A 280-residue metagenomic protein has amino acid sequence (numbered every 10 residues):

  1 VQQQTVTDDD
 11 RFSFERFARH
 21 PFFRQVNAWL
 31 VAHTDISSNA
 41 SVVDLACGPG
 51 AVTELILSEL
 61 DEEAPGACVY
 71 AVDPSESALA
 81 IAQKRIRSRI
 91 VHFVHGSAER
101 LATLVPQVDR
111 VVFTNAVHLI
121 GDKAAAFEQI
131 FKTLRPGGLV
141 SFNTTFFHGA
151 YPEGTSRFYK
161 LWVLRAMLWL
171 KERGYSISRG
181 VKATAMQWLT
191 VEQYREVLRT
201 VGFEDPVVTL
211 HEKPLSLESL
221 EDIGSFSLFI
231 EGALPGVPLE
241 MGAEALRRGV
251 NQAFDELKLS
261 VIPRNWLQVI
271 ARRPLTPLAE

Functional and structural regions predicted by a protein language model:
V1-A40, A51-L55, E59, A78-I81 (+1 more regions): Conserved class I S-adenosyl-L-methionine
Q3-Q4, D8-D9, P206-S260: C-terminal helical/coil "lid" or tail adjacent to the Rossmann-like core of SAM-dependent
V43-L101: Class I SAM-dependent methyltransferase SAM/SAH-binding core
A102-V111: A short acidic, Gly/Pro-enriched loop at the edge of an enzyme's catalytic core that lines a small-molecule cofactor
R110-K123, F146: A short SAM/SAH-binding and catalytic strip from SAM-dependent methyltransferases
A124-P136: A short glycine-rich, Lys/Arg-flanked "PGG" loop and its adjoining helix->strand segment in the class I
S141-K171: Conserved class I S-adenosyl-L-methionine
M186-V201: Short alpha-helix
